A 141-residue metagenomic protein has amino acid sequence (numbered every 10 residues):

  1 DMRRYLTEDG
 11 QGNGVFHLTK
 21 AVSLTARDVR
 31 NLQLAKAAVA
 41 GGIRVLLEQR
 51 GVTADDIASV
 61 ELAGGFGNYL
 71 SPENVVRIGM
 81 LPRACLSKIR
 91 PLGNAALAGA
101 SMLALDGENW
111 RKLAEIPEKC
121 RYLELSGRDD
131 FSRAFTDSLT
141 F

Functional and structural regions predicted by a protein language model:
D1-F141: Helical "lid/coupling" subdomains associated with nucleotide-phosphate turnover
